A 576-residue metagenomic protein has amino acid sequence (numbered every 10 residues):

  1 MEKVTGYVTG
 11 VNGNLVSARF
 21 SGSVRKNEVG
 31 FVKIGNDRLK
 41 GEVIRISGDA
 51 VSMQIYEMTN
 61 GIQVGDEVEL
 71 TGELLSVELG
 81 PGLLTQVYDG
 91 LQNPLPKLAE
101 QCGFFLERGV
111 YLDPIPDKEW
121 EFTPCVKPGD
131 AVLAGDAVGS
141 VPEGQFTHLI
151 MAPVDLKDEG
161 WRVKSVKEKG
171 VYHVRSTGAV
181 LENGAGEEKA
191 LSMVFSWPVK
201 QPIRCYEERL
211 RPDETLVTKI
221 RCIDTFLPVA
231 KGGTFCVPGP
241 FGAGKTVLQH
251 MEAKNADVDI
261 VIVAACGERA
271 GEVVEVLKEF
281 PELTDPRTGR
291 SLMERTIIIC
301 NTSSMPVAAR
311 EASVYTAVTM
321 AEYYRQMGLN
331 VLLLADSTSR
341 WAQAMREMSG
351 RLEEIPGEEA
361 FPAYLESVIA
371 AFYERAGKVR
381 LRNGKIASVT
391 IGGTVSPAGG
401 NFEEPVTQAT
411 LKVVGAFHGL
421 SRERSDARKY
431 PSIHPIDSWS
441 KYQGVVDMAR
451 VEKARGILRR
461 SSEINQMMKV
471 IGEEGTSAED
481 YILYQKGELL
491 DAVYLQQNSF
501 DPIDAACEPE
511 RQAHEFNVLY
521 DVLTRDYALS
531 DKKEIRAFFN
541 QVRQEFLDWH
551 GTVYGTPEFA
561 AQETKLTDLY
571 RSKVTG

Functional and structural regions predicted by a protein language model:
M1-A99, G103-L106: N-terminal accessory targeting/assembly segments
K33, T71, G90, V141-P142 (+2 more regions): Residue-level recognition of conserved beta-strand edge/terminus positions
L39, G48-V51, E73, L156-K157 (+5 more regions): Metallocofactor- and cofactor-centric catalytic cores in central/energy metabolism, strongly enriched
I44-A50, P81-Q92, F146-G170, E188-I203 (+1 more regions): Short, compositionally biased
I55, N60, F122-A131, V163-V171: Short histidine-centered loop motifs in beta-beta connectors
E100-E143, L149-V154, H173-G233, L248-M251 (+2 more regions): P-loop NTPase nucleotide-binding/switch module
D224-L227, G232-E545, G555, F559 (+1 more regions): P-loop NTPase catalytic core
Y554-G576: C-terminal non-catalytic accessory extensions
